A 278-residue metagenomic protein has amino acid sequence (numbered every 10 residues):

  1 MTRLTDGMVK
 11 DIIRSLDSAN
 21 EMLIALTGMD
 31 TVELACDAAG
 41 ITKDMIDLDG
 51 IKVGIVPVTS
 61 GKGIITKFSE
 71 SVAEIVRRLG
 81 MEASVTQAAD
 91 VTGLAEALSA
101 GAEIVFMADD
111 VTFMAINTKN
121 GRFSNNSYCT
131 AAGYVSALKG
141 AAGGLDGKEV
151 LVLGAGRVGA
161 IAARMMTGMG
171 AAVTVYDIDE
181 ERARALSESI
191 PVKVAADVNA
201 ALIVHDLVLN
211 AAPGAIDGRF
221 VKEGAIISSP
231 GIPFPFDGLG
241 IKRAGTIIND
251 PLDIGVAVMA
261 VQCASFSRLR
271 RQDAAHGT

Functional and structural regions predicted by a protein language model:
M1-A115, R268-R271, A275-H276: N-terminal ligand-binding/catalytic initiation module
G7, E33, G63-S71, N125 (+3 more regions): Conserved active-site and cofactor/substrate-binding residues in soluble primary-metabolism enzymes
N20-A38, S228-T278: Adenosine-phosphate binding glycine-rich loop
I51, G147-K148, A225: Nucleotide donor/acceptor-binding cores
A95-L145: Anion-binding alpha/beta catalytic cores of soluble intermediary-metabolism enzymes, centered on
T130, V135-L138, A142-T167: Glycine-rich adenosine-cofactor-binding loop
K139, G168-E188: NAD(P)-binding Rossmann-fold cofactor-contacting core
L186-A260: Rossmann-like adenosine-cofactor binding region
